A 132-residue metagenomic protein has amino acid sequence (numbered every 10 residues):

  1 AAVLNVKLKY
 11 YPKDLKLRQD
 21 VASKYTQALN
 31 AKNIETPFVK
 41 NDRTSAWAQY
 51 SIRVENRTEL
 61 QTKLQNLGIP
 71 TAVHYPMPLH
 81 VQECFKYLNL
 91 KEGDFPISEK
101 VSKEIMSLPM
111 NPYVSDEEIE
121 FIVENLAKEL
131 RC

Functional and structural regions predicted by a protein language model:
A1-C132: PLP-dependent aminotransferase class I/II
